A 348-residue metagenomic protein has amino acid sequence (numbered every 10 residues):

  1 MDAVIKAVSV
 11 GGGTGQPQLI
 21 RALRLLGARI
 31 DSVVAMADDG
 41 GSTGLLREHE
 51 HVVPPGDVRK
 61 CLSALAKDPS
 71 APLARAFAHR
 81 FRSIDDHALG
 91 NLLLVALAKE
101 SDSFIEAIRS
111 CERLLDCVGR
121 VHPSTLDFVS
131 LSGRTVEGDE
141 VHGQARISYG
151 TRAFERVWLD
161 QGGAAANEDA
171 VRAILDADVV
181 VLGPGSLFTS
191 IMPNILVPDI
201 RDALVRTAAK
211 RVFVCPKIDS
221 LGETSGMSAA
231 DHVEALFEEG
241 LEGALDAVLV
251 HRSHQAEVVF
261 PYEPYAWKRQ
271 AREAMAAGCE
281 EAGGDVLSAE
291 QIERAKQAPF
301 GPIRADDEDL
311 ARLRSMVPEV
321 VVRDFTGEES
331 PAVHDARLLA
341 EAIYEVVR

Functional and structural regions predicted by a protein language model:
M1-G56: Gly/lys/ser-thr-rich phosphate-binding loops in alpha/beta enzymes that coordinate phosphoanhydride or phosphate groups
G15-I20, P184, T189-L196: Short glycine/serine/threonine-rich phosphate/pyrophosphate-binding segments that cradle anionic phosphate groups
A28, T207-R211, V317-P318: A short helix->loop->beta-strand "cap" motif at the edges of active sites that frequently abuts
D31-A37, K210-K217, L245-Q255: Short internal beta-strands
A35-A153, W158, A342-E345: Electropositive, gly/pro-rich neighborhoods at or near active sites that engage anionic ligands
A177: An anion/phosphate-binding loop that grips the pyrophosphate of nucleotide cofactors and donors
N194-R201, M227-H232: Charged helix-capping and loop-helix junction motifs
G226-R348: C-terminal functional extensions of proteins
